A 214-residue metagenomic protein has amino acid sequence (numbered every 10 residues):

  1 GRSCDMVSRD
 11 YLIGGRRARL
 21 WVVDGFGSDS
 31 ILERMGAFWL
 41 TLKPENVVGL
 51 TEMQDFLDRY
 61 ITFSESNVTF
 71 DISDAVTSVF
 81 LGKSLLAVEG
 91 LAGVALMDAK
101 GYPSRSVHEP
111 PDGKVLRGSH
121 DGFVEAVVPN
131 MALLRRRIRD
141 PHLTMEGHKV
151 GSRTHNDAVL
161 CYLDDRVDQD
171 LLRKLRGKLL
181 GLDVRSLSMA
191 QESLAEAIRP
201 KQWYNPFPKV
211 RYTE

Functional and structural regions predicted by a protein language model:
G1-E214: Cytosolic regulatory modules rich in charged/polar residues
